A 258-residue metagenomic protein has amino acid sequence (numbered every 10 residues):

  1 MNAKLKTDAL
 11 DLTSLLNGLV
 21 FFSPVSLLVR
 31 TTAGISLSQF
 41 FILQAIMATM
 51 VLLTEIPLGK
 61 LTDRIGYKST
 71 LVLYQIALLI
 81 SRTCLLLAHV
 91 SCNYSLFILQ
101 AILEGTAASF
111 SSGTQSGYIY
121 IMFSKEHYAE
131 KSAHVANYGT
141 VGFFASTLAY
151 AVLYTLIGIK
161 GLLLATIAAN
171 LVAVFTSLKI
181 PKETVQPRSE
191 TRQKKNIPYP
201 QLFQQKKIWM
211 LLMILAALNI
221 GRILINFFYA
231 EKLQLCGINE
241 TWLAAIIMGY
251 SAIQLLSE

Functional and structural regions predicted by a protein language model:
M1-K4, K182-M213: Juxtamembrane intracellular "pre-TM" segments in multi-pass secondary transporters
N2-L53, K207-M248: Helix-loop boundary and gating motifs at the non-cytosolic
L5, L87-A101: Helix-loop junctions at membrane interfaces in 12-TM secondary transporters
T32, F144-A165, L235-C236: Transmembrane alpha-helix termini and helix-breaking/packing motifs in multi-pass membrane transporters
A48-I56, F143-F144, L148, S251-L255: Residue-level signature of mid-helix packing/kink "hotspots" within the transmembrane helices of 12-pass Major
V72, I76-C92: C-terminal ends and interior cores of transmembrane alpha-helices in multi-pass membrane transporters/permeases
A101-T140: Cytoplasmic helix-loop-helix junction between adjacent transmembrane helices in 12-TM secondary transporters
T166-T191: Helix-loop junctions on the cytosolic side of multi-pass membrane transporters, especially the intracellular loop
